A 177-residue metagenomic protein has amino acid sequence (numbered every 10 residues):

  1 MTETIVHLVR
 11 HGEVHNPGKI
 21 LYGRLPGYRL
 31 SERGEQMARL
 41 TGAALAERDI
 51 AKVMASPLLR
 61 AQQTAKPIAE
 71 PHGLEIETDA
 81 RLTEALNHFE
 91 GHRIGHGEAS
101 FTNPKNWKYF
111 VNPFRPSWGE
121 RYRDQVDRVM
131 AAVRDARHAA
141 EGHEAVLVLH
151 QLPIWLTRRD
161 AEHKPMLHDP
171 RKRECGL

Functional and structural regions predicted by a protein language model:
T2-H7: Extreme N-terminal starter segment of soluble prokaryotic enzymes
H11, H150: Short, conserved phosphate/pyrophosphate- and ester-handling motifs at nucleotide-, phospho-/glycolipid
E13-Q63, I68, W118-M130: Loop-to-helix element that buttresses phosphate recognition and phosphoryl-transfer chemistry
L40-W107: Phosphate-coordination/substrate-recognition cap region in phosphate-metabolizing enzymes
E47-D49, A136-E144: Glycine-rich phosphate-binding loop signature in dinucleotide/nucleotide-binding domains
N103-D124: Short glycine/proline- and acidic residue-enriched helix-loop micro-motifs that form flexible lids or anion-recognition
Q151-W155: GST superfamily/GST-like fold recognition
E162-L177: Domain-level recognition of soluble alpha/beta enzyme cores, biased toward histidine phosphatases/phosphomutases
